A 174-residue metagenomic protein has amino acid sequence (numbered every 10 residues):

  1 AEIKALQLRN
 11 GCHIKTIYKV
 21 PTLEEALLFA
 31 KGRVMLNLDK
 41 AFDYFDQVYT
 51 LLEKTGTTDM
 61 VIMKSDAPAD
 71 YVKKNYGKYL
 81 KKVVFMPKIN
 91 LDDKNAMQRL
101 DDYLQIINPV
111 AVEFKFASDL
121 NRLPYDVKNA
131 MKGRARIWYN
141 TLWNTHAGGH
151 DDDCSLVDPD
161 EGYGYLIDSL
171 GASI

Functional and structural regions predicted by a protein language model:
A1-I89: Metal-dependent phosphodiesterase/phospholipase catalytic core, i.e., the His/Asp/Glu-rich active-site region
K15-I17, K94-I174: C-terminal active-site rim and adjoining tail of enzyme catalytic domains
